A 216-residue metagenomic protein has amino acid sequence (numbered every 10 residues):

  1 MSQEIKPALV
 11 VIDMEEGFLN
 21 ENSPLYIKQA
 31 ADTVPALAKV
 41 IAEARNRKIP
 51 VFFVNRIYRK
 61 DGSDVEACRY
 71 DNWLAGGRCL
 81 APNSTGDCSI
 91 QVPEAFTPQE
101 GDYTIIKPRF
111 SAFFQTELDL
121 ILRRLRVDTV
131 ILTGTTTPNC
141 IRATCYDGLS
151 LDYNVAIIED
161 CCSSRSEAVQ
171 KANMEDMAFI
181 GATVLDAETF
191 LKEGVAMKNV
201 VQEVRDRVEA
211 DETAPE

Functional and structural regions predicted by a protein language model:
M1-A8, K39-R47, D64, Y70-E216: Active-site-adjacent betaalpha module
L9-D13: N-terminal nucleotide-binding beta1-loop-alpha1 segment
L19: Flexible, glycine/small-residue catalytic loop immediately N-terminal to the helix bearing the conserved Tyr-Lys
S23-A30: Short glycine-enriched, charge-decorated loop/helix-capping segments at active-site entrances that position
I49-R56, D61-G62, I158: Short beta-strand segments at enzyme active-site cores
